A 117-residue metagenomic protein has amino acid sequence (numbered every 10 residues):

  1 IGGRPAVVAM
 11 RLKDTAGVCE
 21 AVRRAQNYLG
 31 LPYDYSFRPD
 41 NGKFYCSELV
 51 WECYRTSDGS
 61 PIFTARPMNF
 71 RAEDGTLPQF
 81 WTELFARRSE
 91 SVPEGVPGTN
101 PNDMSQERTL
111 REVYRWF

Functional and structural regions predicted by a protein language model:
I1-G3: Cysteine protease-like catalytic core of ubiquitin/ubiquitin-like
P5-M68: Active-site nucleophile-His-acid catalytic modules used for acyl/amide transfer and hydrolysis across diverse enzymes
N41-F117: Activation targets extended, charge/polar-rich intrinsically disordered C-terminal tails
